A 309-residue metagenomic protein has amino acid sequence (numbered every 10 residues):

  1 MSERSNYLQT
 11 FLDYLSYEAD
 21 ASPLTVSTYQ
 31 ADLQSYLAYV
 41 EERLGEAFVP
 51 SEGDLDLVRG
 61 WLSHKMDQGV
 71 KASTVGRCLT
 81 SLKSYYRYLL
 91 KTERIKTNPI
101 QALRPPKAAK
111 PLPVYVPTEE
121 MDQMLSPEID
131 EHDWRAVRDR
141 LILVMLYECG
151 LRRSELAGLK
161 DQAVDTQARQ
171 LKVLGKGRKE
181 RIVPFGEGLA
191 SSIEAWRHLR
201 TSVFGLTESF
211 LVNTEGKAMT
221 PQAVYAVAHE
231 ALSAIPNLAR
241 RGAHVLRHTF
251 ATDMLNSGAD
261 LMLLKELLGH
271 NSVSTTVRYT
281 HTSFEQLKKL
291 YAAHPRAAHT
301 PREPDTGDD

Functional and structural regions predicted by a protein language model:
M1-D309: Conserved catalytic core of the tyrosine transesterase superfamily
